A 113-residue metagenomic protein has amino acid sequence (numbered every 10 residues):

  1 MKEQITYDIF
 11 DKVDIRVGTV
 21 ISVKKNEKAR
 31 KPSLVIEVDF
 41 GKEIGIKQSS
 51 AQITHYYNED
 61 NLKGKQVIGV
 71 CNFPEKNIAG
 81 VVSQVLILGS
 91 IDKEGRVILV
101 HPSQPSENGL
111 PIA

Functional and structural regions predicted by a protein language model:
M1-A113: Phosphate-backbone binding interfaces of nucleic-acid-interacting proteins
